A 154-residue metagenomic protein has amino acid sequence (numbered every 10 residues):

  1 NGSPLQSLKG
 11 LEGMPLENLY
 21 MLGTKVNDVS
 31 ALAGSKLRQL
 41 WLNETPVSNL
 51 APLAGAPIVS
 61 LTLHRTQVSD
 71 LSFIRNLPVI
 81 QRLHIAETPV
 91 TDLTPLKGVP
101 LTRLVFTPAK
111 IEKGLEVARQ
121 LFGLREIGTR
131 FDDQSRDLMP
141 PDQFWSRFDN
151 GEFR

Functional and structural regions predicted by a protein language model:
N1-N27, A31-R154: Concave beta-strand-loop units of leucine-rich repeat
